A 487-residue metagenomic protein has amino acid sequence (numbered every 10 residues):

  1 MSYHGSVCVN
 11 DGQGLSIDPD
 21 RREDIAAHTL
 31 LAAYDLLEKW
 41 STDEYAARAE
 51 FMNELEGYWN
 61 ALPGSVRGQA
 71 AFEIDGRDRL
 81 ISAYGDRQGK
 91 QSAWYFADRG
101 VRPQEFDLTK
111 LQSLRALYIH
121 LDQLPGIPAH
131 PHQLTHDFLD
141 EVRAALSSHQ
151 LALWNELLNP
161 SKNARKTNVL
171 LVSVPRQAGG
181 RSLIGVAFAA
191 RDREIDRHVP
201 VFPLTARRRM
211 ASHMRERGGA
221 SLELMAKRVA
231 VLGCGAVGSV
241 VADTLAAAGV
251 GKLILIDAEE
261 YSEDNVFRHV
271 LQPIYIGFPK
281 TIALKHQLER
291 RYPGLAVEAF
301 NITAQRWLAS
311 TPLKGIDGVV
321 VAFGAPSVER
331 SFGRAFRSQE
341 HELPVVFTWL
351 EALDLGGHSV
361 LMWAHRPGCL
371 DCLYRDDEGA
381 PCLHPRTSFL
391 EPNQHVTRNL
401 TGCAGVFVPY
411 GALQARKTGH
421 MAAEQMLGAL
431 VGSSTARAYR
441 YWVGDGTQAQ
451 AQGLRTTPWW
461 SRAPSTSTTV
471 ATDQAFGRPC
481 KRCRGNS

Functional and structural regions predicted by a protein language model:
M1-N10, D24: Compact alpha/beta protein-protein interaction domains typified by the UBC
T29-A46: Ser/Thr/Pro-rich, low-complexity mucin-like regions that serve as glycosylated stalks/linkers or repetitive adhesive
R48-D192, K314-G318, A322-S487: Glycine-rich phosphate/adenylate-binding loop
A178-V229: N-terminal charged helix/coil linker that caps or initiates catalytic domains
G218-E260: Glycine-rich adenosine-cofactor-binding loop
A258-P293: Glycine-rich phosphate-binding loop and adjoining beta1-alpha1-beta2 segment of Rossmann-like nucleotide-binding folds
R290-L308: S-adenosyl-L-methionine
W307-G315: Short amphipathic alpha-helix with an adjacent loop that forms part of the alpha/beta core around
